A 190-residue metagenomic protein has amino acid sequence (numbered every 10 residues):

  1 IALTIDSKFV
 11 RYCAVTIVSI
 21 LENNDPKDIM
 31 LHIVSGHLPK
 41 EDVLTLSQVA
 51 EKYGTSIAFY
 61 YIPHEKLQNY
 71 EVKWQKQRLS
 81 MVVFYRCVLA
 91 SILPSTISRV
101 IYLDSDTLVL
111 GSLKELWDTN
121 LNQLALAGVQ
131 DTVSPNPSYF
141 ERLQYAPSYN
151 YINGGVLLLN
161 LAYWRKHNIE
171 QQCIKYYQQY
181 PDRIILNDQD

Functional and structural regions predicted by a protein language model:
I1-L3, I20, M30-I33: Hydrophobic targeting segments
V10-N24: Histidine-anchored nucleotide/phosphate-binding helix
I29-H37, G128-V129: Short internal beta-strands
V43-S47, S95, L110-N122, E170: Short alpha-helix within the catalytic core of nucleotide-sugar-dependent glycosyltransferases
L44-S91: Active-site-proximal specificity loops/subdomain of glycosyltransferases
V100: Short aromatic/hydrophobic "clamp" motif used to bind/position activated sugar donors
T107-R142: Conserved donor-nucleotide/metal-binding helix-loop-beta segment in metal-dependent transferases, i.e., the alpha-helix
A127-P135, Y149-D190: Catalytic core and acceptor-binding pocket of nucleotide-sugar-dependent glycosyltransferases
